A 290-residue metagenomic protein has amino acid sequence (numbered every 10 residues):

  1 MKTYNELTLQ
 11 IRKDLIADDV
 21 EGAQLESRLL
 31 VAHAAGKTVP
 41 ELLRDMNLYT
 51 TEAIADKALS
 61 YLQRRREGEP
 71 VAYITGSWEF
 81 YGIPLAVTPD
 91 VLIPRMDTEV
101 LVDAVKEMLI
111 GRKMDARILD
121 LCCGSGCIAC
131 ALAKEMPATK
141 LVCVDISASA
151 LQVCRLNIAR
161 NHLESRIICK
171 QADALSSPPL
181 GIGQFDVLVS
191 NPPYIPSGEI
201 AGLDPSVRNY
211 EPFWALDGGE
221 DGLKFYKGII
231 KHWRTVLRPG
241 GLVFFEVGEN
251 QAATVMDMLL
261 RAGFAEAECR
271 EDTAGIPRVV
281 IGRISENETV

Functional and structural regions predicted by a protein language model:
M1-L43, N47-T50: Non-catalytic accessory regions of SAM-dependent methyltransferases
L15, L109, I158, W233 (+1 more regions): Conserved hydrophobic residues forming the short capping helix/wall of the S-adenosyl-L-methionine
D19-V20, M136-A138, A159-E164, V236 (+1 more regions): Short helix-capping segments at alpha-helix termini
L30, G68, T98, I128 (+5 more regions): Residue-level signal for inorganic ion chemistry
V31-M108: Conserved AdoMet
M96-G202: Conserved SAM/SAH cofactor-binding pocket of Class I
Y194-F225: Mobile active-site "lid"/loop adjacent to the S-adenosyl-L-methionine
E220-R283: Conserved Class I SAM-dependent methyltransferase catalytic core
